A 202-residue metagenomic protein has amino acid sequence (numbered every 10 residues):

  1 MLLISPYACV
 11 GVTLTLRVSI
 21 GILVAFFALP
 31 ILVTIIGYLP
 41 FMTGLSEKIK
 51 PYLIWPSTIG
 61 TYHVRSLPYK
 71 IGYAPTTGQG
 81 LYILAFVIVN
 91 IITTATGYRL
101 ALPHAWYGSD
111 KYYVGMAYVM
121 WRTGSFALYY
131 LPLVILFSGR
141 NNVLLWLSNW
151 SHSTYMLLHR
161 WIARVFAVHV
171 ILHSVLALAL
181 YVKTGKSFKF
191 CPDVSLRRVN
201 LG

Functional and structural regions predicted by a protein language model:
M1-G202: FNR-like FAD-binding dehydrogenase module
